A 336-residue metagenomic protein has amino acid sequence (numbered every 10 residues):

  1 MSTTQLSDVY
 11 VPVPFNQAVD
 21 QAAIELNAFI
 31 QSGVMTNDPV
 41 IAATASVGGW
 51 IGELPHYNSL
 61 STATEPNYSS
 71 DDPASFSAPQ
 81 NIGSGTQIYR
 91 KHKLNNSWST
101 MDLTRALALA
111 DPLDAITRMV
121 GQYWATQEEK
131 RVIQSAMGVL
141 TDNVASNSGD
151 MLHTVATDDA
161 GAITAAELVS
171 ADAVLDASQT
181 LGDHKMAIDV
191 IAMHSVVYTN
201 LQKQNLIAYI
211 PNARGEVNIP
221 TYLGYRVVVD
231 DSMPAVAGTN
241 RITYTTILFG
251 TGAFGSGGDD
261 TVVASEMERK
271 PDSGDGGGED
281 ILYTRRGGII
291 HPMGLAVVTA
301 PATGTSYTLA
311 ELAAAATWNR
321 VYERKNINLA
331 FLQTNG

Functional and structural regions predicted by a protein language model:
M1-F29, I242-L248, G252, T261-G336: Protruding loop/beta-arch "assembly-hinge" segments enriched in small, turn-prone residues
M1-Y89, M186, A315-G336: N-terminal "assembly arms/tails" that initiate or stabilize quaternary assembly in self-assembling proteins
G33-I41, L175-A177, S265-E268: Short alpha-helical segments and helix-capping/turn motifs at coil-helix boundaries
L54, G83-N147, G182-A192, V227 (+1 more regions): Long, contiguous amphipathic alpha-helices that act as assembly "spine/axial" helices in icosahedral shell and virion
T62-E65, N200, A237, P292: Short, solvent-exposed loop/turn elements at domain surfaces
S97-S99, D231, V236-R241, G294 (+1 more regions): Intrinsically disordered, low-complexity linkers and terminal regions that flank or interleave Cys/His-based
L103-L181, E311-A314, W318-E323, F331-G336: Alpha-helical scaffold segments that mediate packing/assembly in large oligomeric complexes
S178-Y283: Extended oligomerization regions of viral-like shell subunits
